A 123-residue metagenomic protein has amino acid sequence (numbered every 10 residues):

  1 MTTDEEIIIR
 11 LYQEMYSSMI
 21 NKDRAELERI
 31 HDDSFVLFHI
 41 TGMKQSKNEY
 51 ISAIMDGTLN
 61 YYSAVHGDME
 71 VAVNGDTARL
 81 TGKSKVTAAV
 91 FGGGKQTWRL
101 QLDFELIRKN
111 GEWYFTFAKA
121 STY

Functional and structural regions predicted by a protein language model:
T2, E6-R29, S34-Y123: A beta-strand edge to alpha-helix "cap/lid" segment located at domain peripheries
